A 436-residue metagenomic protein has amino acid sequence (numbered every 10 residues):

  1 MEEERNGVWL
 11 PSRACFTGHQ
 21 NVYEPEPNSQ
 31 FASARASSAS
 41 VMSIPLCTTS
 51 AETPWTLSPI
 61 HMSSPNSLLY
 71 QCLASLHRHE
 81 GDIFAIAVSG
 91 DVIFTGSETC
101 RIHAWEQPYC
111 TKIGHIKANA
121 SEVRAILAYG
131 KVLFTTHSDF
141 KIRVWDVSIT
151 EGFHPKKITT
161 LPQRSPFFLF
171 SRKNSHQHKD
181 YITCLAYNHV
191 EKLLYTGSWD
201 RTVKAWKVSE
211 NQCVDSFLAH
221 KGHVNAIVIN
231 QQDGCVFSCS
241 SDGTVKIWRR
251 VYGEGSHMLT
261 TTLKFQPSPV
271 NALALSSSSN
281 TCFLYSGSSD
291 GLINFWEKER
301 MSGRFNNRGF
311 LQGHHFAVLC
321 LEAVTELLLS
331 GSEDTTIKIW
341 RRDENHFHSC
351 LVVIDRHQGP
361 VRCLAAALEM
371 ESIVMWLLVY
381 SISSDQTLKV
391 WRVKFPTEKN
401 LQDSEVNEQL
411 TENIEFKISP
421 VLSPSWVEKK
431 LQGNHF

Functional and structural regions predicted by a protein language model:
E2-S43, C47, P155-K156, T160-S171 (+3 more regions): Terminal intrinsically disordered, low-complexity extensions flanking WD-repeat/beta-propeller proteins
N28-P45, A74-C100: Beta-strand-rich domains and repeat architectures in extracellular enzymes and scaffolds, especially beta-propellers
L73-R78, K112-A118, K157-Q163, F170-Q177 (+6 more regions): Short C-terminal beta-strands that terminate individual repeats in beta-propeller domains, predominantly WD40 blades
E80-A87, S121-L127, F167-Y187, G222-I229 (+4 more regions): Canonical WD40 repeat/beta-propeller blade segments in eukaryotic WD-repeat proteins
D91-F94, K131-F134, T183, E191-Y195 (+7 more regions): Structural hallmark of WD40 beta-propellers
G96-T99, T136-D139, V190, G197-D200 (+4 more regions): Conserved strand-to-loop turn within each blade of WD40 beta-propeller repeats
I102-E106, I142-D146, G197, V203-K207 (+4 more regions): WD40-repeat beta-propellers
D146-F153, R249-G255, E297-G303, R341-H346 (+1 more regions): Short loop/turn segments immediately following beta-strands, especially the blade-tip and inter-blade linker loops
